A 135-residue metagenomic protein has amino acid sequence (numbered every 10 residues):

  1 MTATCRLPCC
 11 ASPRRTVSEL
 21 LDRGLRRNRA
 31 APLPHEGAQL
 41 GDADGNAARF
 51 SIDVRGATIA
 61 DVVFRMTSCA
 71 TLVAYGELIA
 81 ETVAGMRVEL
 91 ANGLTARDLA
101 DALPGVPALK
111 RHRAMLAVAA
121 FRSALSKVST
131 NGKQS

Functional and structural regions predicted by a protein language model:
M1-S135: Domain-level signature for proteins that mediate thiol-based redox and metal-cofactor handling
